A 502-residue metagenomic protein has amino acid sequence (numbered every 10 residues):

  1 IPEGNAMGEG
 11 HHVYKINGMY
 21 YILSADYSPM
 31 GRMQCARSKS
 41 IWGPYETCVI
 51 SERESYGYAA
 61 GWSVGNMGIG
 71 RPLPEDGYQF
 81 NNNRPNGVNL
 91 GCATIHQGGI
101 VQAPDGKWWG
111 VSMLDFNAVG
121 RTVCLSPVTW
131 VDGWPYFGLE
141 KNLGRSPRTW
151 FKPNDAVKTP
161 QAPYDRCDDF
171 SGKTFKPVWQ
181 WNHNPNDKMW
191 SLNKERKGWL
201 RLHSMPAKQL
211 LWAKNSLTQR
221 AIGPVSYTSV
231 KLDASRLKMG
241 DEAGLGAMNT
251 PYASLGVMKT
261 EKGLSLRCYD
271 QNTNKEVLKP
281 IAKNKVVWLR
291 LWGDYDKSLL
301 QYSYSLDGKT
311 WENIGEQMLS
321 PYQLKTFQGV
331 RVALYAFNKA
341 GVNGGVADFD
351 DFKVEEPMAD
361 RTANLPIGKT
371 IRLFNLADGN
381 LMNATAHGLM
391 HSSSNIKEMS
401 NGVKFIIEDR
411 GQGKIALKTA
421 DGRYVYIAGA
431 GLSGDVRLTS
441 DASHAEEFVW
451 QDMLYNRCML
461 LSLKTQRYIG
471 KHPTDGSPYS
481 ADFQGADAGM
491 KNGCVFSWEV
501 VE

Functional and structural regions predicted by a protein language model:
I1-I367, G402-I406, A445-V449: Carbohydrate-active catalytic/glycan-binding domains of CAZyme proteins, especially the secreted or lumenal ectodomains
R361-E502: Lectin-like carbohydrate-binding module/patch detector with strong preference for beta-trefoil
